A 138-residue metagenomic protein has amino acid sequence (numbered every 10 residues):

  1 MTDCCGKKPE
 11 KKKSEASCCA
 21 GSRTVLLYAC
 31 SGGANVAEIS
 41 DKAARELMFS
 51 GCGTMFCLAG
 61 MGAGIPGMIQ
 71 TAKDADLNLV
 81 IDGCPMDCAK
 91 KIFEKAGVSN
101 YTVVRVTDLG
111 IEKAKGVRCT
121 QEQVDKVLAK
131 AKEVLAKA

Functional and structural regions predicted by a protein language model:
M1-C57, G67-L77, M86-A138: Iron-sulfur (Fe-S) cluster-binding modules
L58-G62: A general structural motif
V80: Redox-cofactor binding/interface segments in oxidoreductases and associated redox assembly factors
